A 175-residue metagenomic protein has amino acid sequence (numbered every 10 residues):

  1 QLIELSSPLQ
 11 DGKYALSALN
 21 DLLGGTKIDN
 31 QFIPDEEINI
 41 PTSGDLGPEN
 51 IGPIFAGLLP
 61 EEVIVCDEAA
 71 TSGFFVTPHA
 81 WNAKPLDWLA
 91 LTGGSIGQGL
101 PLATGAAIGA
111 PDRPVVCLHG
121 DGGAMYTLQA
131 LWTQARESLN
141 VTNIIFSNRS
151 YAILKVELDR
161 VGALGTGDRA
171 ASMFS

Functional and structural regions predicted by a protein language model:
E4, P8-S17, F75-S175: Thiamine diphosphate
A15-A18, L22, L58: Residues that form generic nucleotide/phosphate-binding pockets
D21-N30: A charged, well-structured terminal subsegment
G24, P60, L139: Residue-level marker of positions within ordered structural domains that often coincide with functionally constrained
Q31-D112: Active-site diphosphate/adenylate-binding microenvironment
